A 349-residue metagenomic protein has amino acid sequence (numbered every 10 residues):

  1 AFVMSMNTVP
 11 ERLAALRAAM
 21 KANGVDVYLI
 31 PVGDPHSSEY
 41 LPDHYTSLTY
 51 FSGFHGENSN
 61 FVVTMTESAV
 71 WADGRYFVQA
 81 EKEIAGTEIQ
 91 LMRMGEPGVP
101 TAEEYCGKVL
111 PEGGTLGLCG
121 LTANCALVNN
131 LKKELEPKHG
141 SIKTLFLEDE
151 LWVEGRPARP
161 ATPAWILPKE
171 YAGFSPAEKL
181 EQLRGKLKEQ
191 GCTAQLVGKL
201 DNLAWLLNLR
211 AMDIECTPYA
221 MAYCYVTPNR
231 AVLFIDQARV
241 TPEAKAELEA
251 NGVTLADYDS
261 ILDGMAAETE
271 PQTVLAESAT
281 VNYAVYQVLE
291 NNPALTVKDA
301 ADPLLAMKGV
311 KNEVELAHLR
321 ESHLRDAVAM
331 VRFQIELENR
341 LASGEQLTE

Functional and structural regions predicted by a protein language model:
F2-P111, C119, A123-A266, L324 (+1 more regions): N-terminal accessory/capping or targeting/presequence segment of soluble
V32, V197-L200, E277, D302-P303 (+1 more regions): Short coil/turn segments at secondary-structure boundaries
E83-A85, L110-E112, T296-A301, E313 (+1 more regions): Short acidic (Asp/Glu) and glycine-rich catalytic loops that position anionic groups and cofactors
C106, L118, A244-P303, K308-V310: Conserved catalytic alpha/beta cores of large enzymes that bind or transform nucleotide phosphates and polynucleotides
T115: Short SAM/SAH-binding signature in class I
N130, E134-A158, V281-H318: Terminal amphipathic helices with adjacent charged low-complexity linkers/tails
L207, Y286, Q334: A short local structural element in Rossmann-fold oxidoreductases
M307-E349: Long, K/E/R/D-enriched contiguous segments that form extended
